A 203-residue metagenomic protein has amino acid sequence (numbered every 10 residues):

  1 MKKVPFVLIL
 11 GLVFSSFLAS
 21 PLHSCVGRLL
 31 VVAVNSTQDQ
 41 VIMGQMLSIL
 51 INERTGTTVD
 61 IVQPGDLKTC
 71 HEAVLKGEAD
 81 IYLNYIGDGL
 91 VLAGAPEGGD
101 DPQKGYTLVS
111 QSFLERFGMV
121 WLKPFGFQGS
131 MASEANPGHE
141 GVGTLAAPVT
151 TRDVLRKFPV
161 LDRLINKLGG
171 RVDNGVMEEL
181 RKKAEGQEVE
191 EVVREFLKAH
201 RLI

Functional and structural regions predicted by a protein language model:
V7-F17: Bacterial N-terminal signal peptides
L22-V32, K198, I203: Immediate post-signal peptide segment of exported/extracytoplasmic ligand-binding proteins
L29-Q45, D66: Extracytoplasmic "Venus flytrap"
Q38, T58-E72, G89: Short helix-initiation/N-cap motifs at beta->coil->alpha
Q45-M46, L50, K68-Y82, A95-E97: Short helices/loops that flank or line small-molecule/ion binding pockets
N52-P64, L202-I203: A local structural motif
G65-L67, G77, I81-L90, T151: Beta->alpha turn/N-cap motifs
I86-I203: Contiguous mixed-secondary-structure segments that line small-molecule binding/active-site clefts of soluble domains
